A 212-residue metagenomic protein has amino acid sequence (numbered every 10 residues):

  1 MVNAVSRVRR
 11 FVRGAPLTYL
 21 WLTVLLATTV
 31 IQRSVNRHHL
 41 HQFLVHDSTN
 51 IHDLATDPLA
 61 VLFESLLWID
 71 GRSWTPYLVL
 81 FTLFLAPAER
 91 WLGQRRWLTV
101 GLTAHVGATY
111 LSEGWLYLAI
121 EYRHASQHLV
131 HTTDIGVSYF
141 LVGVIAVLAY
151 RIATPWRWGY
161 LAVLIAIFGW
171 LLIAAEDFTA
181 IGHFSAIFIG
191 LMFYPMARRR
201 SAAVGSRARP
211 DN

Functional and structural regions predicted by a protein language model:
V2-V45: N-terminal signal-anchor transmembrane alpha helix
L26-I31, H105-G114, V163-F178: Aromatic-anchored segments of alpha-helical transmembrane domains
R33-F84: N-terminal TM1-TM2 helical hairpin plus the immediately adjacent luminal interfacial "cap"
V61, V79-A86, L141-V147, A162-L172: Hydrophobic, membrane-inserted alpha-helices
L83-G101: Membrane-interface helix/loop boundary segments of multi-pass membrane proteins
V100-G107, R157-W170, A186, G190: Central hydrophobic cores of alpha-helical transmembrane segments in multi-pass integral membrane proteins
Q127-V147, G182: Membrane-interface micro-motifs in multi-pass membrane enzymes
A175-G190: Loop-to-transmembrane alpha-helix initiation sites
